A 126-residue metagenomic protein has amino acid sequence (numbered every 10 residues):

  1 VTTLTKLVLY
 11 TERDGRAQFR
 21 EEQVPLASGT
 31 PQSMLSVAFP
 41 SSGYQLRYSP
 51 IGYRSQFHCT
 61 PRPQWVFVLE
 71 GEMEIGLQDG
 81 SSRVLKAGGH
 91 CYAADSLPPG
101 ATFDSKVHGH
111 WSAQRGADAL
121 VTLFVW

Functional and structural regions predicted by a protein language model:
V1-T11, G80: Short acidic, Pro/Gly- and aromatic-enriched capping/linker segments at domain boundaries
R13-F57, P63, A119-V125: A short glycine-rich, His/Asp/Glu-containing loop-to-beta-strand
T30, R83-L85, P98-S112: Short, Lys/Arg- and Gly-enriched loop/turn segments at beta-strand edges
P61-D79, G89: Glycine- and acidic-residue-biased ligand/ion/polar-headgroup-sensing regions
D79-L97: Short acidic-glycine-tyrosine-enriched beta hairpin
Y92, T102-W126: A short hydrophobic beta-strand segment most commonly corresponding to one strand of the jelly-roll/cupin
